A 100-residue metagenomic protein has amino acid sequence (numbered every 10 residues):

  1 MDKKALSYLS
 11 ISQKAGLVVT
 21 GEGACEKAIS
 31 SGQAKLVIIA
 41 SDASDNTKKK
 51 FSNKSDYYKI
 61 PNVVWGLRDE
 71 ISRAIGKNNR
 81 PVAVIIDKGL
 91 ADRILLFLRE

Functional and structural regions predicted by a protein language model:
M1-D2, E100: Absolute protein N-terminus
D2-I39: N-terminal first-folded block
S7, G23, K27-S30, K49-N53 (+3 more regions): Solvent-exposed alpha-helical segments within well-ordered globular domains of core cellular machineries
G16-L17, K35-L36, P61-V63, R80-A83: Structural motif
G23, D42-A43, L67-E70, K88: Short, ordered loop/turn segments at secondary-structure junctions
S30-N53, K59-P61: N-terminal positively charged helical leader segments and presequences
S52-R80: Mid-chain, well-packed structural core segment of small domains
D69-E100: C-terminal structural segments of small proteins and small subunits
